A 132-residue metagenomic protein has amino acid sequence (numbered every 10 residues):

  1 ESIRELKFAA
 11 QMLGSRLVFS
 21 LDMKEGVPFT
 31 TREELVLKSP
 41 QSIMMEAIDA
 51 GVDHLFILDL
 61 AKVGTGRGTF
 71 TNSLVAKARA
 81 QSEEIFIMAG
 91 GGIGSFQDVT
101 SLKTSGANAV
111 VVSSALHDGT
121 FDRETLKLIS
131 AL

Functional and structural regions predicted by a protein language model:
E1-G64: Conserved anion-binding
E1-K7, S73-V112: Catalytic cores of alpha/beta
L6-M12, K103-L132: C-terminal helical cap(s) of enzyme catalytic domains, especially alpha/beta-barrels
K7, F29-E33, G66-T69, V99-S101 (+1 more regions): Short, well-ordered secondary-structure micro-motifs
A9, E46-A50, A78, L102 (+1 more regions): Generic structural signal for hydrophobic
G14-S15, A80-M88, K127-L132: Short acidic, glycine/proline-enriched helix-loop-strand junctions
E33-S42, R67-A76, K127-L128: Charged helix-capping and loop-helix junction motifs
L60-V63, I93-F96, H117: Short Gly/Pro-enriched loop/turn and capping motifs at secondary-structure junctions
